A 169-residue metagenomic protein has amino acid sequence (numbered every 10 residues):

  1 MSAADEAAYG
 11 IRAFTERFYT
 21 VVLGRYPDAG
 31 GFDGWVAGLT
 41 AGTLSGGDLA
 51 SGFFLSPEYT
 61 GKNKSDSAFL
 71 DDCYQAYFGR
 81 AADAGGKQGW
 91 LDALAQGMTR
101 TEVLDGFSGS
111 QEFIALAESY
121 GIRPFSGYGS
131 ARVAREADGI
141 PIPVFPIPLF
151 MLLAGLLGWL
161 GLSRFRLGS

Functional and structural regions predicted by a protein language model:
M1-A137: Substrate/cofactor-recognition hotspot
W35, W90, L157, R166-S169: Amphipathic, positively biased hydrophobic alpha-helical segments used for protein targeting and membrane insertion
R100, A137-P141, W159-L162: Low-complexity, intrinsically disordered short peptide segments enriched in small/polar/basic residues
A134-M151: Short, threonine-centered small-residue motifs that mark membrane-proximal processing/anchoring sites and TM-junction
I147-L167: A cross-kingdom C-terminal cell-surface attachment/processing module
